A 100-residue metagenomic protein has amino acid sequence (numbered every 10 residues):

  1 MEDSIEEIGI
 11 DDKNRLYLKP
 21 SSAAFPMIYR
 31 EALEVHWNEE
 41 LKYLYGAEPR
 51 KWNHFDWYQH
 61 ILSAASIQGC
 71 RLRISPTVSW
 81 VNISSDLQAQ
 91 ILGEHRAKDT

Functional and structural regions predicted by a protein language model:
M1-T100: Accessory DNA-engaging acidic/polar modules
